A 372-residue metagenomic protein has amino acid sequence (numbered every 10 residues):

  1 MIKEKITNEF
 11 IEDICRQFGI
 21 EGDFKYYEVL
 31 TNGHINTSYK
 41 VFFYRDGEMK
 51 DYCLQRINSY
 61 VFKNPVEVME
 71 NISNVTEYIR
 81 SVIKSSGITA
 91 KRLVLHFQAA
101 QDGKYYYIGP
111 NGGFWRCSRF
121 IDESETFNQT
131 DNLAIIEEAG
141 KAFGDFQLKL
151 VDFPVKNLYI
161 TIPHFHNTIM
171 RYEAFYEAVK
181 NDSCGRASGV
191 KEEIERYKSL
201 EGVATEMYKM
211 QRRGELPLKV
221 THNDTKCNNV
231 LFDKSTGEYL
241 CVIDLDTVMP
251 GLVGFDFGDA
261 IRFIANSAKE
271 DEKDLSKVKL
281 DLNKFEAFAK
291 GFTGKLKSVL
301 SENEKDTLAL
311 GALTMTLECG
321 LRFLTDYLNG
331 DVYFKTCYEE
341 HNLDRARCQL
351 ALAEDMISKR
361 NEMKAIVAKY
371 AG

Functional and structural regions predicted by a protein language model:
I2-K5, E21, E28-N32, Q55-R56 (+8 more regions): ATP-dependent phospho-/nucleotidyl transfer catalytic cores
F10-I14, V29: Extracellular/periplasmic, surface-exposed regions of secreted and cell-surface proteins
D13-D23: A short, low-complexity linker immediately N-terminal to eukaryotic Hanks-type protein kinase catalytic domains
Y26-Y44, M49-K180, V253, I264 (+5 more regions): Conserved ATP-binding subdomain of kinase catalytic cores across diverse folds
N228-K269: Catalytic activation segment of kinase domains across protein kinase-like and atypical kinase folds
G254-S298, T314-Y333: Active-site activation/catalytic loop segments of kinase-like enzymes and analogous catalytic loops in related
K305-M315: Small/polar glycine-rich anion-binding or flexible loop at a beta-alpha turn
M356-K359: Long, compositionally biased intrinsically disordered regions
